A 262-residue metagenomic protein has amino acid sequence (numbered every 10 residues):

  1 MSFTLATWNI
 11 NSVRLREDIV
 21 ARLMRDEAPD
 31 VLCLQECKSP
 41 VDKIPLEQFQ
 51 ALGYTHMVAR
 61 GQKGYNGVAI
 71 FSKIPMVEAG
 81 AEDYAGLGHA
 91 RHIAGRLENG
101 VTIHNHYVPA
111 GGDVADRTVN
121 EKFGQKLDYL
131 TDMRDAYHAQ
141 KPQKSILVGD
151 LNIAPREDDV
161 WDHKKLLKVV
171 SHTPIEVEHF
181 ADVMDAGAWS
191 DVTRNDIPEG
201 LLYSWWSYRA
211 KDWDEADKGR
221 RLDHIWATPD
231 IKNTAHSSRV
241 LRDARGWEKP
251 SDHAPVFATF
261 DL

Functional and structural regions predicted by a protein language model:
M1-L52, V58, Y65-V68, V183: N-terminal, active-site-proximal structural segment of metallo-dependent hydrolase catalytic domains
L5-N9, V20, M24-D42, I103 (+5 more regions): Active-site beta-strand/loop signature of hydrolases that rely on acidic residues for catalysis
C37-D113: Structured beta-strand-rich core segments of catalytic domains in phosphoester-bond hydrolases
L52-G53, Y129-H224: Metal-dependent phosphoesterases centered on the DNase I-like endonuclease/exonuclease/phosphatase
G64-E78, D212-T234, F260: Conserved beta strand-loop-helix elements of the APE1-like EEP
K73, G95-N99, T228-P229, S251 (+1 more regions): Active-site beta-strand termini and strand-to-loop segments that position acidic
P109-L130, K164-V169: Surface-exposed cleft-lining segments at the edges of enzyme active sites
D212-E215, A244-P250: Short proline/glycine-enriched turn/loop segments at secondary-structure junctions
